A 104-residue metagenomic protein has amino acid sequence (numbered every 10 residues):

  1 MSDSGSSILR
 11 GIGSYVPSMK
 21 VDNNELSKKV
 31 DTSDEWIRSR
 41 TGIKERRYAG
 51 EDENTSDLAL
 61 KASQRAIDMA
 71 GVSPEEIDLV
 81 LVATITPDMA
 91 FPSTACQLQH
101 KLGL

Functional and structural regions predicted by a protein language model:
M1-L79, H100-G103: Conserved "HGTGT" condensation-loop signature of ketosynthase/thiolase-family condensing enzymes that catalyze
L81-L104: Active-site-proximal gating segment of KS-fold condensing enzymes and close homologs
